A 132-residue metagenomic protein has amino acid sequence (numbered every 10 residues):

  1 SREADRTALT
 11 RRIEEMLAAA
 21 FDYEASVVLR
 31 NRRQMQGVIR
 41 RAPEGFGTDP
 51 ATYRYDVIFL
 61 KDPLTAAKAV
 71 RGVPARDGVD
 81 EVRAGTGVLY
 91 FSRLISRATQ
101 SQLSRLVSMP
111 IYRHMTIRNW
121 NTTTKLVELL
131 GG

Functional and structural regions predicted by a protein language model:
R2-G132: Surface-exposed, charge/polar-rich loops and edge strands
